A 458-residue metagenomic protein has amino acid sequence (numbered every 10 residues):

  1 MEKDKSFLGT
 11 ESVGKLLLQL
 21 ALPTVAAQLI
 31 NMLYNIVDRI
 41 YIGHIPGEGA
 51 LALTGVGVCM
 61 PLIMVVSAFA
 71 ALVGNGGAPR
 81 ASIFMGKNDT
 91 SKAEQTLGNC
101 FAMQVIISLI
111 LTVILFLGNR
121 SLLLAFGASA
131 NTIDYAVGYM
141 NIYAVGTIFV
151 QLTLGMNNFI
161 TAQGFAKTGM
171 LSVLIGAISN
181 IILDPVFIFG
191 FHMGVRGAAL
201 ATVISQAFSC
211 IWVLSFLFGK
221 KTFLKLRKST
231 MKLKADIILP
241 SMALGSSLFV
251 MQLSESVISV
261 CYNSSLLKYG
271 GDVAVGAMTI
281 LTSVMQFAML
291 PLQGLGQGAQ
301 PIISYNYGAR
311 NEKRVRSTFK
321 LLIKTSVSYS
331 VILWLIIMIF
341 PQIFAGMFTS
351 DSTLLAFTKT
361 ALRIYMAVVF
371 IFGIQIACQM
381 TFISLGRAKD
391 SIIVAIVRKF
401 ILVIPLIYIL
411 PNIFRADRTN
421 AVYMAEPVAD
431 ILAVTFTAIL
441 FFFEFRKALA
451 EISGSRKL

Functional and structural regions predicted by a protein language model:
M1-T24, A81-G146, G190-G245, I303-V368 (+1 more regions): Short alpha-helical transmembrane segments in multi-pass integral membrane proteins
G9-I40, H44-E48, P61-G76, R80 (+6 more regions): N-terminal transmembrane alpha-helices
Q19, I42-M64, A130-Y135, V195-R196 (+5 more regions): Interfacial/gating helices of multi-pass transporter permease domains
Q19-D38, I142, G176, S205-S209 (+4 more regions): Transmembrane helical elements of multi-pass membrane transporters/channels
L22, D38, G77, G118-N119 (+13 more regions): Hydrophobic/aromatic residues in alpha-helical transmembrane segments
L29, L33-L53, L123-A130, V186-M193 (+5 more regions): Helix-terminus/linker motif at the lipid-water interface of multi-pass membrane proteins
L53-V113, V150-G169, A277-L335, I339-P341 (+1 more regions): Small-residue-rich hydrophobic transmembrane alpha-helices
G74, Y143-T161, S172-A177, A198-I211 (+4 more regions): Short runs within selected transmembrane alpha-helices of multi-pass transporters and secretion channels
